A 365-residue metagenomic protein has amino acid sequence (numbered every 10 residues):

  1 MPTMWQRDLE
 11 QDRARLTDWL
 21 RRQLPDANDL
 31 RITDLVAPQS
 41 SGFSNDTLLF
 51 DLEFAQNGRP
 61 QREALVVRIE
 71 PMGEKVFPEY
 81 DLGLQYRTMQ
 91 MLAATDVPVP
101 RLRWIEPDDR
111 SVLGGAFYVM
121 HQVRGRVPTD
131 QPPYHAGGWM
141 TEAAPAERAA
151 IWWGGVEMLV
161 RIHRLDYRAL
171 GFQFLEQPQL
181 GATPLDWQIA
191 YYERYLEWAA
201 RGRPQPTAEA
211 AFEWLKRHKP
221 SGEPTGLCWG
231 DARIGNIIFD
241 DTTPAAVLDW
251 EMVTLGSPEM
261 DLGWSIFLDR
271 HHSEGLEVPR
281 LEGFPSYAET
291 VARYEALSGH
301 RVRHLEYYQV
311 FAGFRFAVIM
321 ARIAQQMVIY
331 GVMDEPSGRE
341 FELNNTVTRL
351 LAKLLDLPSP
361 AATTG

Functional and structural regions predicted by a protein language model:
M1-I32: Juxta-kinase regulatory segment immediately upstream of eukaryotic protein kinase catalytic domains
T33-A210, H218-P224, T243: ATP-binding pocket architecture of kinase catalytic cores
L227-W229, I234: Catalytic-loop of the protein kinase fold
L248-V253: Activation of the activation-loop gatekeeper triad in protein kinase-fold domains
E259-G299, A312-Y330: Active-site activation/catalytic loop segments of kinase-like enzymes and analogous catalytic loops in related
H300, H304, V318-G365: Helical subdomain adjoining the active site within ATP-dependent kinase catalytic cores
